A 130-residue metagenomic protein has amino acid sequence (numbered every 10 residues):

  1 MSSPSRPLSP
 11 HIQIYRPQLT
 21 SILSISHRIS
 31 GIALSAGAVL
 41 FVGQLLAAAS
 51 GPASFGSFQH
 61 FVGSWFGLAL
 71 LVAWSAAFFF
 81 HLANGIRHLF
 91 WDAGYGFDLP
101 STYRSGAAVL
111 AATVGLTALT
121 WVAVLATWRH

Functional and structural regions predicted by a protein language model:
M1-H130: Membrane-embedded alpha-helical bundles that constitute the cytochrome b-like, heme-associated redox core of multi-pass
